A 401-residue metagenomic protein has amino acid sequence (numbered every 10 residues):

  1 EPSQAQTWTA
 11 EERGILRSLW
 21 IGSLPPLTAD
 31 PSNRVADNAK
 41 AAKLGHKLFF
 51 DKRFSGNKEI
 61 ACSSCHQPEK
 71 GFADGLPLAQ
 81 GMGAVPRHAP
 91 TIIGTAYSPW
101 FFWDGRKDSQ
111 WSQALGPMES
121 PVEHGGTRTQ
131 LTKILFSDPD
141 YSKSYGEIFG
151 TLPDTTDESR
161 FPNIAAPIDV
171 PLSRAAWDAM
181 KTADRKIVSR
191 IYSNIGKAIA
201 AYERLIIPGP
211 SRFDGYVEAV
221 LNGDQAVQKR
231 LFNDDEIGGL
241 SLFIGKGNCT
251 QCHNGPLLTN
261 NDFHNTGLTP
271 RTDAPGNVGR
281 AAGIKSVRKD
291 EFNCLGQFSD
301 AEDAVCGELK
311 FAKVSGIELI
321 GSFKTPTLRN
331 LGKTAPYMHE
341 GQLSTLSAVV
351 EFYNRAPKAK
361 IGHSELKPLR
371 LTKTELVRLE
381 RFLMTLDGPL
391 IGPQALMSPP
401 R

Functional and structural regions predicted by a protein language model:
E1-R401: Periplasmic c-type cytochrome electron-transfer domains
